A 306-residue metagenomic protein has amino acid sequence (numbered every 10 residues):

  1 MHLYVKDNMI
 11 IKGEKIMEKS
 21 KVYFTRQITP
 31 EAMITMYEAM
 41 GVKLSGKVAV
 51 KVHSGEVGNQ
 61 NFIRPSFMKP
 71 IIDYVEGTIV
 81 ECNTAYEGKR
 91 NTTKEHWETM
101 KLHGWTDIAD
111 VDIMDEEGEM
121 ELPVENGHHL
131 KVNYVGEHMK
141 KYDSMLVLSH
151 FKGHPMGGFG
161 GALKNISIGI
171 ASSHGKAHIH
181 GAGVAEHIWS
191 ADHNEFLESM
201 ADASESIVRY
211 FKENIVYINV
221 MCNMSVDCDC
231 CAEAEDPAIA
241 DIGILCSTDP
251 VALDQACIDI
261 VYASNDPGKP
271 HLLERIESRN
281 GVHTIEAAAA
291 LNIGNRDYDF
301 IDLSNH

Functional and structural regions predicted by a protein language model:
H2-I16: Short, Lys/Arg-enriched N-terminal segments with co-localized hydrophobic residues within the first ~10-30 amino acids
E18-K69, Y74-H306: Extended, low-polarity segments enriched in aliphatic/aromatic residues
